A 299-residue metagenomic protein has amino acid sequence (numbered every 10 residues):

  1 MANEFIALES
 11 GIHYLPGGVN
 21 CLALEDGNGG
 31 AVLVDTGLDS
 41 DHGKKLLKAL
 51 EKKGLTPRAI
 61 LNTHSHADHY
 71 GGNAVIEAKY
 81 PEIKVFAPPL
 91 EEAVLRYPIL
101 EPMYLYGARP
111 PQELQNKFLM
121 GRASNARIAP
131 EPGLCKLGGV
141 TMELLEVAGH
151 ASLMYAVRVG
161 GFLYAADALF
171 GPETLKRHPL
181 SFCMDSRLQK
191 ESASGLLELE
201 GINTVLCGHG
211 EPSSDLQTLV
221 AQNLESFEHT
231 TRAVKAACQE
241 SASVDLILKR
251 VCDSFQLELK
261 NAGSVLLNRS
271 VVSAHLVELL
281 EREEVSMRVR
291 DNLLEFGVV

Functional and structural regions predicted by a protein language model:
A2-K53, A156-A168: Conserved beta-strand hairpin/beta-sheet module of binuclear metal-dependent hydrolase folds, prominently
G11, L24, D35, L50 (+10 more regions): Divalent metal-coordination and catalytic microenvironments
A31, I60, K84, L163 (+1 more regions): Hydrophobic "anchor" residues on beta-strands that sit immediately upstream of conserved functional sites
L38-S40, L134, T141-E228: Metallo-beta-lactamase
D41-C135: Active-site HxH/HxHxD metal-binding segment of metal-dependent hydrolases
H229-A237: Pre-recognition alpha-helix immediately N-terminal to the DNA-recognition helix within helix-turn-helix or winged-helix
A236-V299: C-terminal regulatory/interaction regions
